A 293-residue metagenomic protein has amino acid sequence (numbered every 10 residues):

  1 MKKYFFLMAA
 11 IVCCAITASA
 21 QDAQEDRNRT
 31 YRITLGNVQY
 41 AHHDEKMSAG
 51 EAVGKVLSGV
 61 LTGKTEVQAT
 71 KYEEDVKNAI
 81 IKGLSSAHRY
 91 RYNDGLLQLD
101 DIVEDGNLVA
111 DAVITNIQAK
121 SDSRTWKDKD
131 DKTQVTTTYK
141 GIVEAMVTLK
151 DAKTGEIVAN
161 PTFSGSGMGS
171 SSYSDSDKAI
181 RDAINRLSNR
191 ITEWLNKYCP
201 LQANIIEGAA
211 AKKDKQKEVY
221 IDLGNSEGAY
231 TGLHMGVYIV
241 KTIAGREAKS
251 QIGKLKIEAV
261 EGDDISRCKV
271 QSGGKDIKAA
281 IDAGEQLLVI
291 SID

Functional and structural regions predicted by a protein language model:
M1-Y4, A20-Q21: Positively charged n-region of N-terminal signal peptides that target proteins for export
Y4-C14: Sec-dependent N-terminal signal peptides
S19-A87, S164, C199-I205, A209-E218 (+1 more regions): A structural "domain/chain start" motif
Q21-N28, A152-T231, G236, T242 (+1 more regions): C-terminal/domain-edge helix-coil "capping" segments
N28-Q39, Y90-T148: A short, hydrophobic beta-strand-centered structural micro-motif
G54-E66, R124-V135, A244-G245: Flexible, solvent-exposed loop segments that connect beta-strands
T242-I252: Short, Lys/Arg- and Gly-enriched loop/turn segments at beta-strand edges
